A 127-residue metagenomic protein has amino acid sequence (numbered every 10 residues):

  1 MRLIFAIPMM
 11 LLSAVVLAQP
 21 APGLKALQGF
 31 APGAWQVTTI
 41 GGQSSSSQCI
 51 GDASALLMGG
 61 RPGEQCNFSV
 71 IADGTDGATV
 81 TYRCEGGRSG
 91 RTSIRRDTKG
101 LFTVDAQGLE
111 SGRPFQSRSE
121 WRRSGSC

Functional and structural regions predicted by a protein language model:
M1-I4: Positively charged n-region of N-terminal signal peptides that target proteins for export
S13-V15: N-terminal signal peptide c-region/cleavage motif recognized by signal peptidases
A21-P32, G125-C127: N-terminal helix-cap/turn-to-beta initiation motif at the start of protein domains
G29-S45: Tryptophan-anchored aromatic micro-motifs
W35-T39, T79-E85, V104-E110: Short beta-strand segments that buttress and anchor functional surface loops
Q43-K99: Central antiparallel beta-sheet cores of small beta-barrel/beta-sandwich binding domains
G87-T92, T103, P114-R118: Short, surface-exposed coil-to-beta transition loops
S111-C127: Edge beta-strand at a domain terminus
